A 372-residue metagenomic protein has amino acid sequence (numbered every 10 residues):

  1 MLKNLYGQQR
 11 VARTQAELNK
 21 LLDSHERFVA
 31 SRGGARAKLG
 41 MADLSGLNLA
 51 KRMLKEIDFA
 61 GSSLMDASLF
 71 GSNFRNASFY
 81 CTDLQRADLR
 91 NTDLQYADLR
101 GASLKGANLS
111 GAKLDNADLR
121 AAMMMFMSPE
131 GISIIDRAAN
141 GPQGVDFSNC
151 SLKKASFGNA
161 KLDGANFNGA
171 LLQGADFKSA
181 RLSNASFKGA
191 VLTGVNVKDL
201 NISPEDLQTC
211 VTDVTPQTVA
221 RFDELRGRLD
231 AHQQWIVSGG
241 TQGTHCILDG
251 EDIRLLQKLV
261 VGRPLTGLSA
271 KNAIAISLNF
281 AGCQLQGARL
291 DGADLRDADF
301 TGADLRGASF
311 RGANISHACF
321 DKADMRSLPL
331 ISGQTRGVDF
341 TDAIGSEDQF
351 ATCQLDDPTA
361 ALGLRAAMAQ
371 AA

Functional and structural regions predicted by a protein language model:
L2-K20, S24-E26, A30-A372: Tandem repeat scaffolds
